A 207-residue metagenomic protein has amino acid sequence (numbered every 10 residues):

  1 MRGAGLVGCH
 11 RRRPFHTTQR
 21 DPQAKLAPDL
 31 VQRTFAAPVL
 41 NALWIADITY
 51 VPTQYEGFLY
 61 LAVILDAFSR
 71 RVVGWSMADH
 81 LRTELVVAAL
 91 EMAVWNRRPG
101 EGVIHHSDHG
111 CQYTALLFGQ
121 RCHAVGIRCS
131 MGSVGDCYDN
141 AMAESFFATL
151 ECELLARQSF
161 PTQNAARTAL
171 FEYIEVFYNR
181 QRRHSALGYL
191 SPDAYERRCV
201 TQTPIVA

Functional and structural regions predicted by a protein language model:
M1-A207: Charged DNA-binding/catalytic regions of mobile-element recombinases
